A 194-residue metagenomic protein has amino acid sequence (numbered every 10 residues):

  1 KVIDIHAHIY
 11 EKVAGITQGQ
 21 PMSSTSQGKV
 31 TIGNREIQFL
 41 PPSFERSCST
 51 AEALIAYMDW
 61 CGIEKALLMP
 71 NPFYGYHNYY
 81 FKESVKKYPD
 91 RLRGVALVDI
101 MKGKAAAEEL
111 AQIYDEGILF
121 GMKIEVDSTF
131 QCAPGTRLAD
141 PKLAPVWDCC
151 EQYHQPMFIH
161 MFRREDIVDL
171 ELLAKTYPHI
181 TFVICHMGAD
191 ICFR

Functional and structural regions predicted by a protein language model:
K1-R137, P141: Mid-domain alpha/beta scaffold segments of enzyme catalytic cores
F120, T136-R194: Catalytic pocket-lining loop regions of alpha/beta-barrel enzymes, especially the amidohydrolase/enolase/GH5 lineages
